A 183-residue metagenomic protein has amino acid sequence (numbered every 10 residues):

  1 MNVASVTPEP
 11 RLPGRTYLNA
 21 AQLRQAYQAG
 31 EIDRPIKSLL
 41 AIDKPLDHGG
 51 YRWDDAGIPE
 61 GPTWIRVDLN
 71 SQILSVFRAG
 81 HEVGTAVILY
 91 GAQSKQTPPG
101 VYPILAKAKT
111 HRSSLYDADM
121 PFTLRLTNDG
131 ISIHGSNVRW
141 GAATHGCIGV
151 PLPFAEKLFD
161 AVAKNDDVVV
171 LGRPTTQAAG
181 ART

Functional and structural regions predicted by a protein language model:
M1-T123, D129, S136-I148, L152-T183: N-terminal pre-domains immediately preceding structured catalytic cores
